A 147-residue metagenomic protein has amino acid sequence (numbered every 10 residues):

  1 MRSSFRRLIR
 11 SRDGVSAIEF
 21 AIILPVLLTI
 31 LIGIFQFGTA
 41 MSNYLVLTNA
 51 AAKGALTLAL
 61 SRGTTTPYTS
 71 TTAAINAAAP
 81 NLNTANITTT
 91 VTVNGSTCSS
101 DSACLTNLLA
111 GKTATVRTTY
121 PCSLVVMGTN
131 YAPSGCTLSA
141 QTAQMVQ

Functional and structural regions predicted by a protein language model:
M1-A78: Alpha-helical assembly-interface signal, strongest on the long, hydrophobic N-terminal helix that forms
R2, R6, R12, N43 (+4 more regions): Low-complexity, intrinsically disordered short peptide segments enriched in small/polar/basic residues
R10, A110-K112, L138: Residue-level preference for short coil/turn positions at secondary-structure junctions
A21, L109-G111, P133: Transmembrane beta-barrel outer-membrane domains
N49, G54-T119: Short amphipathic secondary-structure patches
T115-Q147: Low-complexity, S/T/G/P-rich flexible repeat/linker segments used as non-globular hinges and stalks within
